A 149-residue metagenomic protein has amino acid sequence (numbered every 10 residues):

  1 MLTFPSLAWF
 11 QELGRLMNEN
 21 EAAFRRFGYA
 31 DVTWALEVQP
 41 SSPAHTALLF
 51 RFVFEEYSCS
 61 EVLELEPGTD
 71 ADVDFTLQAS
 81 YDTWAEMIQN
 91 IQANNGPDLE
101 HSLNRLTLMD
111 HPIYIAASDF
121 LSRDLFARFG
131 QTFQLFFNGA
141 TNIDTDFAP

Functional and structural regions predicted by a protein language model:
M1-P149: Feature captures hydrophobic
